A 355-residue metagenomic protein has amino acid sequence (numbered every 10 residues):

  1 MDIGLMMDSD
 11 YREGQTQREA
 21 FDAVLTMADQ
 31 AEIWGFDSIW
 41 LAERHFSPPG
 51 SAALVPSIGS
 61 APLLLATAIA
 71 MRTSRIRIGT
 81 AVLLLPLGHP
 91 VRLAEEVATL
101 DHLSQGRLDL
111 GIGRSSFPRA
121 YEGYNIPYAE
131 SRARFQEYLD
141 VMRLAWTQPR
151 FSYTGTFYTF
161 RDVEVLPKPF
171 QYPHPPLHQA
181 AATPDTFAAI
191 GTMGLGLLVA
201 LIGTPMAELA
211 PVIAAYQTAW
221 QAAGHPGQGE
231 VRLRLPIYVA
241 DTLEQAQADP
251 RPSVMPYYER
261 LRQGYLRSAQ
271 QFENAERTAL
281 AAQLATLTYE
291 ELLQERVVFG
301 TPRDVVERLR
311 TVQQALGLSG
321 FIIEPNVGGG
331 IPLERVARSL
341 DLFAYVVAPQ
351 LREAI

Functional and structural regions predicted by a protein language model:
M1-R72, I76, Y172-P175: N-terminal beta1-alpha1-beta2 module of alpha/beta enzyme domains
M1-T16, R75, F117-A120, T159-P173 (+1 more regions): N-terminal small/glycine-rich loop or linker at the start of catalytic domains across soluble metabolic enzymes
I3, G35, E43, I69 (+10 more regions): Conserved, mostly hydrophobic/aromatic
I3-M7, I39-L41, I78-T80, L108-I112 (+4 more regions): Hydrophobic faces of well-ordered beta-strands that scaffold small-molecule active sites in alpha/beta enzyme cores
S9-F21, L83-V91, Q171-A181, Y238-A240 (+1 more regions): Active-site mouth loops of central-metabolism enzymes
R18-Q30, E96, A181-A188, D304-T311: Short, acidic/polar
A53, H89-L195, A207-A214, T218-Q228: Internal, glycine-rich beta/alpha segment that forms the wall or movable "lid" of small-molecule/cofactor binding
E130-V165, A207-L318, R352-I355: An alpha-helical appendage that flanks or caps ligand/catalytic pockets
